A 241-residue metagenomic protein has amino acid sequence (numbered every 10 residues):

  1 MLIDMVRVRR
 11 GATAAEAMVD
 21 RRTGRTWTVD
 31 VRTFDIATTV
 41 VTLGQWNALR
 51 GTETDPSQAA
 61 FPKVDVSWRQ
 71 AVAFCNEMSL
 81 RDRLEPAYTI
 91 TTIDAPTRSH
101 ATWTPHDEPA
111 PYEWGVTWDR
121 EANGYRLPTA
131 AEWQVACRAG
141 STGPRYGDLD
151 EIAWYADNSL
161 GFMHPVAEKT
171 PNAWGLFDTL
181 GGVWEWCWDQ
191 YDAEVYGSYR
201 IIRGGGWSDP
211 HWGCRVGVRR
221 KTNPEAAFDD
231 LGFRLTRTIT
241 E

Functional and structural regions predicted by a protein language model:
M1-L80, G181: A short glycine-rich, aromatic-capped structural motif
M5, G204, L235-R237: A generic structural signal for ordered secondary structure
G11, Q190, G205-W207, T238-E241: Short loop segments at secondary-structure junctions
A12, R25, T52, F162 (+3 more regions): Intrinsically disordered, low-complexity regions
D35-A37, C187, R234-T236: Residues within well-ordered beta-strands of beta-sheet-rich folds
S57, W68, V72-R220, A227-D229: Functional-site microenvironments in short loops/helix caps that host divalent-cation chemistry
N223-P224, E241: Charged DNA-binding/catalytic regions of mobile-element recombinases
D229-E241: Short, structured beta-strand segments at or near domain termini in extracellular proteins/domains
